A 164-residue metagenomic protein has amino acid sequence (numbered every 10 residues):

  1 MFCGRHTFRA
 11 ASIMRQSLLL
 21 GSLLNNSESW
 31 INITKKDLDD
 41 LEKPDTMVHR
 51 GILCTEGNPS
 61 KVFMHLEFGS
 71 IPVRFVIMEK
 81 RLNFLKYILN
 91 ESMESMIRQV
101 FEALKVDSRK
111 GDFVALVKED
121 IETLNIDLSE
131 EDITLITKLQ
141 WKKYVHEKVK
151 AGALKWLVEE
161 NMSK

Functional and structural regions predicted by a protein language model:
M1-K105: Non-catalytic, peripheral interaction segments enriched in hydrophobic/basic residues
N25-N32, K86-K164: Charged boundary/loop elements
